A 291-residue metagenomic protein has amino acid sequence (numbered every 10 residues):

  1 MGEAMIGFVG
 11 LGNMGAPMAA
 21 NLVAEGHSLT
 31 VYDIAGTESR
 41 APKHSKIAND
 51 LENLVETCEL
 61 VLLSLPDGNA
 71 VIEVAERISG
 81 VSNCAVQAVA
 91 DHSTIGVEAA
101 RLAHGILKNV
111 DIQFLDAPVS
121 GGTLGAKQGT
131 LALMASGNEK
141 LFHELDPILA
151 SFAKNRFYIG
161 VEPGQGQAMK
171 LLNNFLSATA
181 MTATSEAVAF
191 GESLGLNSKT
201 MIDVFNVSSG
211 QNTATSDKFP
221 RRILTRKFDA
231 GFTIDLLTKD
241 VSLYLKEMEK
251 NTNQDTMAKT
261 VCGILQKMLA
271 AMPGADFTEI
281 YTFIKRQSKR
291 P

Functional and structural regions predicted by a protein language model:
M1-L63, A88, T123: NAD(P)+-binding Rossmann beta1-loop-alpha1 motif at the extreme N-terminus of oxidoreductases
M18-A19, A103, F190: Hydrophobic residues within alpha-helices that form the first helical element adjacent to the glycine-rich loop
L29, I47, Q113-L115, R156 (+2 more regions): Hydrophobic beta-strand scaffold residues
L51-Q113: Rossmann-fold NAD(P) dinucleotide-binding segment
T94-N174: Rossmann-fold dinucleotide-binding core
P163-I280, Q287: Helical "substrate-binding/catalytic lid" subdomain of Rossmann-like NAD(P)-dependent dehydrogenases/reductases
